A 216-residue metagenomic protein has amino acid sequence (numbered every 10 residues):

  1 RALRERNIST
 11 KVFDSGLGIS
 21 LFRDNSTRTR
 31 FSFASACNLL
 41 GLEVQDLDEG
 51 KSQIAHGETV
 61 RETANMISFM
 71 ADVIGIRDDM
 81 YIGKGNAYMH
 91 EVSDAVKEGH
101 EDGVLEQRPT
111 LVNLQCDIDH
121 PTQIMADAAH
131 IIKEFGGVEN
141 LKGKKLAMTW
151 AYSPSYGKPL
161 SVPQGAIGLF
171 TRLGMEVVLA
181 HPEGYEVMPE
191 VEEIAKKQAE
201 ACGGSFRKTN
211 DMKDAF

Functional and structural regions predicted by a protein language model:
R1, Q53-I54, A126, A201-G203: A short linear-motif detector with a strong N-terminal bias
A2-R6: Conserved catalytic and cofactor-binding micro-motifs that handle phosphate-bearing ligands or nucleotide cofactors
N7, K11-I132: Phosphate/diphosphate ligand-binding glycine-rich loop within oxidoreductases
R23-N38, I132-F216: Glycine-rich phosphate/diphosphate-binding loop of Rossmann-like nucleotide-binding domains
